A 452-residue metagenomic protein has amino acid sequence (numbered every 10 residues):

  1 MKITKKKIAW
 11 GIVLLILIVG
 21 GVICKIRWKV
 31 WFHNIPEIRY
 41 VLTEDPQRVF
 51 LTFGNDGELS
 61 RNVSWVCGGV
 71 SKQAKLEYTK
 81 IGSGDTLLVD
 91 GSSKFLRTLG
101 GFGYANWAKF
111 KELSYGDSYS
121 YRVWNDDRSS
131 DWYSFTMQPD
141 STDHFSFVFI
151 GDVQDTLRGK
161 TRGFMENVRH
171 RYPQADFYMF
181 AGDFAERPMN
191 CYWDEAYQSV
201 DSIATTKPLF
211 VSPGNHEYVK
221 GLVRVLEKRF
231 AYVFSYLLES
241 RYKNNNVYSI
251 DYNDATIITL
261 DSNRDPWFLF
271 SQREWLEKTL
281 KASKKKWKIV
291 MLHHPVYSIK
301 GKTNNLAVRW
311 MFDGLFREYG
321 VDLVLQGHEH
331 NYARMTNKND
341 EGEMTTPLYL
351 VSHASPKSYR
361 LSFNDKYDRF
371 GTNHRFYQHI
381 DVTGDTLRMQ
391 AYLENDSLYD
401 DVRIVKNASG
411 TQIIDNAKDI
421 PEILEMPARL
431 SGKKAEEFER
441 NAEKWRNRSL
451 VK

Functional and structural regions predicted by a protein language model:
K2-F149, N373, V382-D385, Q390-K452: Acidic, histidine-bearing metal-coordination/catalytic regions of metal-dependent phosphoesterases
G100-G101, A282-K284, K288-S298, V351-K357 (+2 more regions): Active-site-proximal loop/helix segment associated with metal-binding centers of metalloenzymes
K109, S118-T136, N190-K284, M311-F312 (+2 more regions): Extended active-site neighborhood of metal-dependent phosphoesterases/phosphodiesterases
R128-A181, E186: An acidic-aromatic substrate-binding cleft motif
H144-F145, D176, V247, D254-A255 (+1 more regions): Alpha/beta-hydrolase fold active-site loops
F149-G151, F177-D183, P208-N215, L260-D261 (+3 more regions): Active-site neighborhood of phospho(di)ester-bond hydrolases with catalytic His/Asp-centered motifs
G159-K160, M189-Y192, F270, K300-N304: Short, solvent-exposed loop/turn segments at secondary-structure boundaries
S283-V324, M344-T345, R360: Active-site-proximal segments of metal-dependent phosphoesterases and phosphodiesterases across multiple
